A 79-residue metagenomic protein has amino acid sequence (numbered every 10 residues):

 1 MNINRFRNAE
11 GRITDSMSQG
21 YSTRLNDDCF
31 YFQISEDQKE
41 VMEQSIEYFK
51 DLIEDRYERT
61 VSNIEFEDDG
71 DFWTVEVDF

Functional and structural regions predicted by a protein language model:
M1-S18: N-proximal, solvent-exposed amphipathic alpha-helical segments enriched in charged/polar residues
M17-F79: Acidic, low-complexity, intrinsically disordered interaction modules
